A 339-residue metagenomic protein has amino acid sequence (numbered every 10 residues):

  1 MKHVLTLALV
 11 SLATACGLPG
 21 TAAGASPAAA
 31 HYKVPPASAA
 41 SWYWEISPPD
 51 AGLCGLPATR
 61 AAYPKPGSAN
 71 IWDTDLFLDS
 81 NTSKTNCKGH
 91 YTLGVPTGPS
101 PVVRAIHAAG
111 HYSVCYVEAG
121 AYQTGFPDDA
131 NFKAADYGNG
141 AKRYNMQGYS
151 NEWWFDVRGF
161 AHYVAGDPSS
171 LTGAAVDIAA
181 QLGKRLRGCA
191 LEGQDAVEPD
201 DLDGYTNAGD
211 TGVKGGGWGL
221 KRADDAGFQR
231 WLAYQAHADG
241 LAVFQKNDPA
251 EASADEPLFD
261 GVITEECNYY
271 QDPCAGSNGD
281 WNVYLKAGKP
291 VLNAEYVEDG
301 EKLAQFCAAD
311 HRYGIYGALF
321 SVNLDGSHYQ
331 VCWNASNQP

Functional and structural regions predicted by a protein language model:
M1-V4: Positively charged n-region of N-terminal signal peptides that target proteins for export
T6-G17: Bacterial N-terminal signal peptides
C16-A30: C-terminal region of N-terminal signal peptides and the immediate post-cleavage residues of exported proteins
S26-P339: Glycan-processing catalytic domains of CAZymes
